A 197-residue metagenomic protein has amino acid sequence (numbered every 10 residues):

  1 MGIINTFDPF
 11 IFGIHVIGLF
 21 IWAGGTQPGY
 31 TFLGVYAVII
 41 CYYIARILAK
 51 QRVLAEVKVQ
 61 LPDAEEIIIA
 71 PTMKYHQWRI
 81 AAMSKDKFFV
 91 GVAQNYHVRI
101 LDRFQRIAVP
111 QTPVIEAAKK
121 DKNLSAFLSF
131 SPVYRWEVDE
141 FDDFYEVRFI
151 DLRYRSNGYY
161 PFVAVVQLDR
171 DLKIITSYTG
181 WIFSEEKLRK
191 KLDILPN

Functional and structural regions predicted by a protein language model:
M1-A49: Functional cores that coordinate and move charged inorganic groups
A45, A55, V59-Q60: Charge-rich interaction segments
A49, V59-N197: C-terminal regulatory/interaction regions
